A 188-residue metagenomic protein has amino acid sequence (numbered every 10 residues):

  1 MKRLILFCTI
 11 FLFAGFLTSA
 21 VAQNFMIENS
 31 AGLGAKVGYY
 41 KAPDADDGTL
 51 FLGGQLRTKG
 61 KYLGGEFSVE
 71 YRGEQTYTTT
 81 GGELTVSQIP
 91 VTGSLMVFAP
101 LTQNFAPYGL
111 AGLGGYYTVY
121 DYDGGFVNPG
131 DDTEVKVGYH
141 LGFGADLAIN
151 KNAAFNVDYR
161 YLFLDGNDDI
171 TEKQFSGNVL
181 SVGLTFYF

Functional and structural regions predicted by a protein language model:
M1-N29: Cleavable N-terminal export/targeting peptides
Q23, L52-F126, K136, L147-I149 (+1 more regions): Gram-negative (and chloroplast) outer-membrane scaffold detector with strong preference for beta-barrel transmembrane
I27, P43-G48, G81-Q88, N128-V137 (+1 more regions): Replace "Gram-negative outer membrane beta-barrel proteins" with "bacterial and organellar outer membrane beta-barrel
A31-K41, E66-R72, L113-G114, Y161-F163: Transmembrane beta-strand segments that form the barrel wall of outer-membrane beta-barrel proteins
G32-Y62: N-terminal targeting signals for Sec/Tat export/insertion, comprising classic cleavable signal peptides
K36-Y39, Y77-T78, G124-N128, D165-N167: Extracytoplasmic loops and strand-loop junctions of Gram-negative outer membrane beta-barrel proteins
G53-R57, G142-G144, A154-N156: Short, conserved structural micro-motifs that define repeat-unit consensus positions and nucleotide-binding loops
N156-D158, L162-F188: Hydrophobic secondary-structure block in the mid-to-C-terminal portion of proteins
